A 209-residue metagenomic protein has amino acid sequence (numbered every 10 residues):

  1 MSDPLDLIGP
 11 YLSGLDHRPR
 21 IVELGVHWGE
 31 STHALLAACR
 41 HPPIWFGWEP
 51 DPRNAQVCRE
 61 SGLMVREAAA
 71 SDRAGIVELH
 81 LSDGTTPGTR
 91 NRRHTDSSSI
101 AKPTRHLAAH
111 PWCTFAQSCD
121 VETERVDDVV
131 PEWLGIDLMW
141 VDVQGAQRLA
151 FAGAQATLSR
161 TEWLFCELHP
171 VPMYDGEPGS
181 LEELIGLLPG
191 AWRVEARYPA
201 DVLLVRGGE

Functional and structural regions predicted by a protein language model:
M1-E209: Phosphate/nucleotide-binding beta-alpha loop and adjacent structural elements of enzyme active sites
